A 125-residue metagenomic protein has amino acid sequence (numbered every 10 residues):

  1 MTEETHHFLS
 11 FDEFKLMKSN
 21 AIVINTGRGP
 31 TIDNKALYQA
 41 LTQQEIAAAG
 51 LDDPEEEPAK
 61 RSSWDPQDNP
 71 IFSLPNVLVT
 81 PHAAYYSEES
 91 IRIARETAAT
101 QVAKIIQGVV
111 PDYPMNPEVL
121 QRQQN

Functional and structural regions predicted by a protein language model:
M1-F8, N25: Rossmann-like NAD(P)-binding element
F11, N20, T26-N125: Rossmann-like dinucleotide-binding domain for NAD(H)/NADP(H)
F14: Short alpha-helical donor nucleotide-sugar binding micro-motif in glycosyltransferases
